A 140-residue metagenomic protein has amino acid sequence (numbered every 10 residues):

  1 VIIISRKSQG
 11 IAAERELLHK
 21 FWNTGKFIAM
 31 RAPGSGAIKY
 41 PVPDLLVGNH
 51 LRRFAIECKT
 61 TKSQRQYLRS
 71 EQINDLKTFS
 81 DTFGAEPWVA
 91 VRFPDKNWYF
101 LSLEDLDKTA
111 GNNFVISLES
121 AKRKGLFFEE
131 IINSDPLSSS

Functional and structural regions predicted by a protein language model:
V1-G34: Acidic-basic catalytic patches of nuclease active cores, encompassing PD-(D/E)XK and other metal-cofactor nuclease
S8-Q9, E86, A90-S140: Domain-level recognition of nuclease-like catalytic cores that cleave nucleotide substrates
F21, L45-K62: Conserved catalytic cores of phosphodiester-cleaving nucleases, focusing on short active-site segments
T24, G48, T82-F83: Alpha-helix C-cap/termination motif
S35-K39: A short beta-turn/loop motif at secondary-structure boundaries
P41-P43: Change "...and in nucleic-acid phosphodiester-cleaving endonucleases..." to "...and in nucleic-acid processing enzymes
T61-R92: Short, charged, amphipathic alpha-helix that recurs within catalytic cores of restriction-modification and other
